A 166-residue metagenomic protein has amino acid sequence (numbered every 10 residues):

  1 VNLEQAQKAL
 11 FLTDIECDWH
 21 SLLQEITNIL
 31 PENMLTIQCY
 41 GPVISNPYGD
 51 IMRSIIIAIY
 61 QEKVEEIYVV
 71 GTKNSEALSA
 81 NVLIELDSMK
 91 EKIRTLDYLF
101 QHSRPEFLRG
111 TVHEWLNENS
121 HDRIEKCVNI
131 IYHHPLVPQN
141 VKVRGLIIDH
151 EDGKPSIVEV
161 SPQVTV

Functional and structural regions predicted by a protein language model:
V1-I51: Short, conserved "active-site rim" segments that organize catalytic pockets and cofactor/ligand binding
V1-Q7, P42-D50, E62, A77-V166: Divalent-metal-activated hydrolytic enzyme cores
L12-D14, Q38, V69-T72, L146-D149: Short beta-strand segments
L23, L30, I67-T72, L96-P105 (+1 more regions): Short, surface-exposed, charge-dense and proline/glycine-enriched linear segments
E25-I26, M52-A58, V82-E85: "Short basic amphipathic alpha-helical interaction patches in structured regions
P47-V64, V69: Metabolite-binding pocket within alpha/beta catalytic cores that recognizes anionic/polar moieties
